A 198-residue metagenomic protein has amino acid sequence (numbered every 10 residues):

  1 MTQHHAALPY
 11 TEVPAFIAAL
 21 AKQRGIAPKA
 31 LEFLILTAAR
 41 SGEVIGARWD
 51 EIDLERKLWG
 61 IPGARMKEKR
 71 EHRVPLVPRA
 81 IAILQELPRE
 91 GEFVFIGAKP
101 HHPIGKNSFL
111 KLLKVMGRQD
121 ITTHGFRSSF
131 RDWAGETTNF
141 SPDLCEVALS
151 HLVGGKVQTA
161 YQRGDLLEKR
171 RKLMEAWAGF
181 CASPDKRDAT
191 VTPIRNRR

Functional and structural regions predicted by a protein language model:
M1-A47, E55, M66-R70, E90 (+1 more regions): Basic, Lys/Arg- and aromatic-enriched nucleic-acid-binding interface segment
T2-P14, R56, R65, P75-G125 (+4 more regions): Active-site/catalytic core of tyrosine-dependent DNA strand-transfer enzymes
A38, V44, F126-N139, C145-E146: Short, basic/aromatic-rich helical patch in the C-terminal catalytic core of site-specific tyrosine
W49, E136, S150: Residue-level detection of the helix-turn-helix DNA-binding "recognition helix"
G60-K69, I81, H101, N139 (+1 more regions): Catalytic-site neighborhood detector that most strongly recognizes the C-terminal catalytic loop/helix of tyrosine
T190-R197: Short hydrophobic short-linear motifs embedded in intrinsically disordered terminal tails or helical linkers
